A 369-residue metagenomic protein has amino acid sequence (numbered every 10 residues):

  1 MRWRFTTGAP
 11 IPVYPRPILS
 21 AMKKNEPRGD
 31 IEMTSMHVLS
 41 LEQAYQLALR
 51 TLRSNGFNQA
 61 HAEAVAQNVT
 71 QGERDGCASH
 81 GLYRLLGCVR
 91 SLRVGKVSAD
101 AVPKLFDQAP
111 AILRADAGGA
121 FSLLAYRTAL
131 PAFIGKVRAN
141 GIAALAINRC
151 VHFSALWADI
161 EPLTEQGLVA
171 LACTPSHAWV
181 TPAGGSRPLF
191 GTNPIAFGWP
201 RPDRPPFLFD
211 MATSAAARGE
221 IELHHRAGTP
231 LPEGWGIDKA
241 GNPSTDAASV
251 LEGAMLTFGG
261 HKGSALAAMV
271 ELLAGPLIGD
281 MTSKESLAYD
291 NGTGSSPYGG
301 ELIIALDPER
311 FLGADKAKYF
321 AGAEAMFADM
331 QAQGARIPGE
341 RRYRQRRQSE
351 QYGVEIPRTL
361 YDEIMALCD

Functional and structural regions predicted by a protein language model:
P12-P15: Intrinsically disordered, low-complexity proline-rich regions
S35, L39, A44, L277 (+1 more regions): Catalytic-core signal marking the mid-to-C-terminal active-site face
G81-I134: Active-site cofactor/substrate anionic-group-binding motifs, chiefly glycine- and Lys/Arg-rich phosphate-binding loops
I112-P202: A generic, well-ordered mixed alpha/beta core segment in the N-terminal half of proteins
V180-A248: Phosphate/diphosphate-binding glycine-rich loops and adjacent basic-rich segments that engage nucleotide
R218-G279, S296: Small-residue-enriched flexible segments
